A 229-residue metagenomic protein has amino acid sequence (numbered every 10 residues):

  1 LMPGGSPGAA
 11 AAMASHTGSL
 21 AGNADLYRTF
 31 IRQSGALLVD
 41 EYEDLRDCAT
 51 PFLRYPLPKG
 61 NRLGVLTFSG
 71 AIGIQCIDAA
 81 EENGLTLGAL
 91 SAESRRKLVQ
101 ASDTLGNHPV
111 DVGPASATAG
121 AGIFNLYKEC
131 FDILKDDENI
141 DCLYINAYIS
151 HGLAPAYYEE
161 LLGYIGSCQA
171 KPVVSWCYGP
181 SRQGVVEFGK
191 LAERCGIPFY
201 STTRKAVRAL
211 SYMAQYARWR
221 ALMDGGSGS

Functional and structural regions predicted by a protein language model:
M2-L87, E160-S229: Peripheral docking tails and interdomain loops at the edges of cofactor- or intermediate-handling domains
A11, K59-D141, I145-Y148: Short glycine-cluster motifs
G120, A154-P155, V185: Alpha-helix N-cap/helix-start motif
K128, A156-L162: Charged helix-capping and loop-helix junction motifs
I149-L153: Short acidic, S/G/P-rich loop/turn micro-motifs used as interaction or catalytic elements
